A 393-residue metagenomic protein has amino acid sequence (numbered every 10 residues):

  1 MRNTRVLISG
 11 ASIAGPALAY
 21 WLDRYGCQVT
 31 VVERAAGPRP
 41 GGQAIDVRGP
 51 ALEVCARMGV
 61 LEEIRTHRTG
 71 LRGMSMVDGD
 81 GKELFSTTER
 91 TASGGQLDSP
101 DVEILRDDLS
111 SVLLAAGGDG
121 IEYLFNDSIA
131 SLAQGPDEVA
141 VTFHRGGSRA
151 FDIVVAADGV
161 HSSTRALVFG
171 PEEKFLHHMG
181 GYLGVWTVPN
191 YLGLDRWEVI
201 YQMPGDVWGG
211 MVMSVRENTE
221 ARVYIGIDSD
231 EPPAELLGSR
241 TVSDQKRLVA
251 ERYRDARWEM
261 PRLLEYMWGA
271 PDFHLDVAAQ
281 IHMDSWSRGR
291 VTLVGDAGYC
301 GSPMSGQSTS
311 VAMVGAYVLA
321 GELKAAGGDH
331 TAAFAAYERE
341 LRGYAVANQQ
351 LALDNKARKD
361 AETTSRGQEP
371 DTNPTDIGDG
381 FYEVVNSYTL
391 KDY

Functional and structural regions predicted by a protein language model:
M1-V6, D23-Y25, R48-T187, P232-A250 (+3 more regions): Conserved N-terminal helical subregion
V6-A36, V155-A156, G184, R247-V249 (+1 more regions): Conserved mid-domain beta->alpha element of the FAD-binding
E33-A36, R90-Q96, D230-A234, A352 (+2 more regions): Short glycine/proline- and charge-enriched loop/turn segments that cap or connect secondary-structure elements
S162, L183-V185, V207-G210, G298-Y299: Histidine-centered metal-chelating micro-motifs
N190-R196, P232, E259, D284 (+1 more regions): Short helix-loop capping/hinge motifs at secondary-structure junctions, enriched in acidic/polar residues
E198-A234, Y253: Active-site substrate-recognition segment that forms the wall of the catalytic cavity or substrate channel
L237-P271, G343: Flavin-binding catalytic cores
H330-Y393: Conserved SAM-binding loop
